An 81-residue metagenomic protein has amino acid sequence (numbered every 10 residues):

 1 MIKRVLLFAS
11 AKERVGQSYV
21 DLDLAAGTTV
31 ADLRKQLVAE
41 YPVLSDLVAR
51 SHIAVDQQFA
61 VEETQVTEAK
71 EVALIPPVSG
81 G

Functional and structural regions predicted by a protein language model:
M1-G80: Ubiquitin-like/PB1-type beta-grasp interaction modules and other compact soluble beta-rich domains
